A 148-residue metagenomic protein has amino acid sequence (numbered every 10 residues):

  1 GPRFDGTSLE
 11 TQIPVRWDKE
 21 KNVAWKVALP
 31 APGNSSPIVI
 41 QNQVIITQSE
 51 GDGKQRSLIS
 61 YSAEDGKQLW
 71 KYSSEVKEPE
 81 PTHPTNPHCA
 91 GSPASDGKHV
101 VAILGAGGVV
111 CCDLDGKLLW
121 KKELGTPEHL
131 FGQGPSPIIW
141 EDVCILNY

Functional and structural regions predicted by a protein language model:
G1-Y148: Noncatalytic, solvent-exposed loop/strand surfaces of beta-propeller-type extracellular/periplasmic domains
